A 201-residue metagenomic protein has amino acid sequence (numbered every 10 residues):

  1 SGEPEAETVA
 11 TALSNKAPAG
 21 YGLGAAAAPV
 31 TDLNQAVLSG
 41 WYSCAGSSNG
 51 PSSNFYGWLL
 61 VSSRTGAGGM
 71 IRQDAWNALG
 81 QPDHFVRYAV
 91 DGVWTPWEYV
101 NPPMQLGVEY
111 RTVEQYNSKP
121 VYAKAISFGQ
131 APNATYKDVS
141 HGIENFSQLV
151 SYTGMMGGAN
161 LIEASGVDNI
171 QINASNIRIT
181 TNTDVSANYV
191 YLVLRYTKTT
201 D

Functional and structural regions predicted by a protein language model:
S1-S39, V90-A123, N145, D201: Glycine-rich, low-complexity segments
E7, T11-L13, P18-G20, P29 (+5 more regions): Intrinsic disorder/low-complexity segments
T11, P82, L106, V190-V193: Coiled-coil-like amphipathic alpha-helices with heptad-repeat character
L13-D83, V90: Glycine-rich, flexible loop motifs
A45-S53, G57-T65, K119-D201: Extracellular attachment/recognition segments
W76, Y88-A89, E114, M155 (+1 more regions): A generic structural motif
D83-V93, N182-Y191: Short, compact, well-ordered microdomains
H84-V86, T112, N169: Short, surface-exposed charged micro-motifs
